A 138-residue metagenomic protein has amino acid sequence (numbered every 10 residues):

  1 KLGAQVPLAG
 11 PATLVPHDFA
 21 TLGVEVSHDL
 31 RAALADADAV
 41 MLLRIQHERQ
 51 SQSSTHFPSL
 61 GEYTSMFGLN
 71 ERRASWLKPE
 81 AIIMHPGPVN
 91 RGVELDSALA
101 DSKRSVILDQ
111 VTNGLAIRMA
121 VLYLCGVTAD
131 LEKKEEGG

Functional and structural regions predicted by a protein language model:
K1, V26, I45-Q46, G61-E62 (+2 more regions): Short, low-complexity, polar/charged sequence segments that are solvent-exposed and flexible
K1-L43: Glycine-rich phosphate/diphosphate-binding loop of Rossmann-like nucleotide-binding domains
H17, Q50, G92, D130: Active-site-proximal flexible loops/turns
A20, Q52-T55, L95-S97: Short amphipathic alpha-helical segments
L43-I45, P86-G87: Glycine-rich, N-terminal phosphate-binding loop of Rossmann-like dinucleotide-binding domains
R44-F67: Glycine/threonine-rich flexible loop motifs
T64-C125: Rossmann-fold NAD(P)-binding glycine/threonine-rich loop
T128-G138: NAD(P)-dependent dehydrogenase/reductase Rossmann-like domain
